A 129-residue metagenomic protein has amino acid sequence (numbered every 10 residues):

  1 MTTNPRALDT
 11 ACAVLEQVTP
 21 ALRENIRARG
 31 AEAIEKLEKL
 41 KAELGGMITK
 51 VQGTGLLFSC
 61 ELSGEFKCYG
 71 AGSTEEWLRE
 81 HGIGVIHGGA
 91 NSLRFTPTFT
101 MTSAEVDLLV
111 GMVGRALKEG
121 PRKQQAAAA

Functional and structural regions predicted by a protein language model:
M1-A129: Conserved N-terminal phosphate-binding loop of PLP-dependent enzymes in the Aspartate aminotransferase
